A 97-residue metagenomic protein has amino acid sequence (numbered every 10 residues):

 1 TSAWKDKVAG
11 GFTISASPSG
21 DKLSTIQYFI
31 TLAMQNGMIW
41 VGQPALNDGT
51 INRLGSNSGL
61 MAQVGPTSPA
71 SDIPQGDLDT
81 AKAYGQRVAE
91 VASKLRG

Functional and structural regions predicted by a protein language model:
T1-I51: Helix-loop-strand module that forms the ligand-binding subsite of alpha/beta enzymes
G42-G97: Glycine-rich phosphate/pyrophosphate-binding loop and the adjoining helix
